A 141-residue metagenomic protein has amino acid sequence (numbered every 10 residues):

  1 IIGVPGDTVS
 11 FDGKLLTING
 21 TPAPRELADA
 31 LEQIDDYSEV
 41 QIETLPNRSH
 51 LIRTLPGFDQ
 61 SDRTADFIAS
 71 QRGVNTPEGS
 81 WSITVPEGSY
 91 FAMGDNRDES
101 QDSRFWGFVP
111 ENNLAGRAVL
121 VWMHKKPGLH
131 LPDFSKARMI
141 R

Functional and structural regions predicted by a protein language model:
I1-R141: Soluble "head" domains of membrane/secretory-pathway proteins
